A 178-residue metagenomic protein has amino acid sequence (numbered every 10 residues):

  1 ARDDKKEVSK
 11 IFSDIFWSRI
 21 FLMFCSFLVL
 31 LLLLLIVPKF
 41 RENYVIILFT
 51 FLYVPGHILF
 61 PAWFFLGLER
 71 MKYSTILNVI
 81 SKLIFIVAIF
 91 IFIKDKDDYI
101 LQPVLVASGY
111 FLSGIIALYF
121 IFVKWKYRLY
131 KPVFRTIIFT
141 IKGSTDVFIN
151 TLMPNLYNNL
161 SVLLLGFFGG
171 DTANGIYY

Functional and structural regions predicted by a protein language model:
A1-W17, G67-K72: Transmembrane-helix boundary and interhelical linker motifs in polytopic inner-membrane proteins
D3-S13, F24-P55, D95-P103: Membrane-interface helix-capping segments at transmembrane helix termini in multi-pass transporters
D4, Y44, V54-L77: Membrane-interface junctions at transmembrane-helix termini in multi-pass inner-membrane proteins
I15, R19, I46-T50, S74 (+6 more regions): Residue-level signature of transmembrane alpha-helical cores of multipass secondary-active transporters and flippases
L30-L34, P61, F85, I89-I93 (+4 more regions): Structural signal for membrane-spanning alpha-helices in multi-pass inner-membrane proteins, emphasizing helix cores
Y44, L48-F51, T75-W125, I176: Hydrophobic alpha-helical transmembrane segments
K72, Y99-V106, I115-N159: Interhelical loop/hinge segments that connect adjacent transmembrane helices in multipass membrane
I91-K96, N155-Y178: Helix-terminus/linker motif at the lipid-water interface of multi-pass membrane proteins
